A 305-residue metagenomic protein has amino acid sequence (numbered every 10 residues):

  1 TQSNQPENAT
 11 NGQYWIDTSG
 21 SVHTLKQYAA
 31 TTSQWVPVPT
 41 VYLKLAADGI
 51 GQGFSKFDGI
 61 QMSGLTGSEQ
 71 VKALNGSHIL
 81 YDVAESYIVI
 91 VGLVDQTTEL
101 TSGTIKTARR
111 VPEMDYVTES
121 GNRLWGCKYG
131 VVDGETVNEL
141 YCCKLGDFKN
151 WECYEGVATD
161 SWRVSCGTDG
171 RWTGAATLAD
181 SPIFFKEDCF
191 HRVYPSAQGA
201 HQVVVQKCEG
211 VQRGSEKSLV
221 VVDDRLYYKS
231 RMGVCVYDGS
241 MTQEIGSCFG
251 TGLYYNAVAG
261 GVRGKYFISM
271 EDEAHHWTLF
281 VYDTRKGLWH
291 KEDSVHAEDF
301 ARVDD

Functional and structural regions predicted by a protein language model:
T1-T24, S33-T40, Y254-A257: Extracellular/surface-exposed low-complexity repeats and stalk/linker segments enriched in Gly/Pro and small polar
N11-Y14, S21-Y28, G76-I79, G233: Extracellular disulfide-bonded cysteine-rich modules/repeats
V22-L25, S33-W35, V41-L43, Y87-V89 (+9 more regions): Hydrophobic residues embedded in beta-strands of well-ordered beta-sheets
Q27-A29, G64, K128, R192-Y194 (+1 more regions): Residue-level signal for short segments within beta-strands and strand-turn junctions of well-structured beta-sheet
T32-P112: Small/polar beta-strand repeat architecture
V111-R192, M270-T284: N-terminal beta-propeller domains
T168-D305: Beta-sheet-dominated scaffold domains
